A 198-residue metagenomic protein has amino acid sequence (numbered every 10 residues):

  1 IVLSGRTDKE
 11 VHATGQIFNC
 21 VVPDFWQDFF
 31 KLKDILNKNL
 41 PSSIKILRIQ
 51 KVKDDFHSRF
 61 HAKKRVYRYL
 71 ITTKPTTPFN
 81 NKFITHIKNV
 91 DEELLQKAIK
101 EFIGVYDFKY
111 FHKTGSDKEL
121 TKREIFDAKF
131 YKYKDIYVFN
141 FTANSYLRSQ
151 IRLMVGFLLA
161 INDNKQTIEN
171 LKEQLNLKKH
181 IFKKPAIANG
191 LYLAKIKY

Functional and structural regions predicted by a protein language model:
I1-Y198: Structured-RNA-binding interfaces characteristic of tRNA pseudouridine synthases
